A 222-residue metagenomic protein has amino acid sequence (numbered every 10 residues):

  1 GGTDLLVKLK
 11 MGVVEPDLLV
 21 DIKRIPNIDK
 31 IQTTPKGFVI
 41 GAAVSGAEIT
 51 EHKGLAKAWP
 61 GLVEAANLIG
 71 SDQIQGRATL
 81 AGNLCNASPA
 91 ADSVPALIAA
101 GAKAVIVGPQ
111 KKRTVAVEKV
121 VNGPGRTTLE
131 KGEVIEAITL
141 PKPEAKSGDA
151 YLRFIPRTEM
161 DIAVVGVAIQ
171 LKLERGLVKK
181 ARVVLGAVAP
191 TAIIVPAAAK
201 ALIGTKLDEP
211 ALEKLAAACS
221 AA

Functional and structural regions predicted by a protein language model:
G1-A222: C-terminal structural segment of proteins
